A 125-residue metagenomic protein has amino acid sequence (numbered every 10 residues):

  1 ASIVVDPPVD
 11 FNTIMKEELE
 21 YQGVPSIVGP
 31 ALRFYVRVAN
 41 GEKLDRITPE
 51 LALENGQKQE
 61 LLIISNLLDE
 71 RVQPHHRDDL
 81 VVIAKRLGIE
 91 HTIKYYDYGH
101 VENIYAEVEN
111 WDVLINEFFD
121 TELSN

Functional and structural regions predicted by a protein language model:
A1-E42: Hydrolase active-site cap/lid region
I3, L62-I64, K94: Hydrophobic/aromatic beta-strand patches that form the interior of the parallel beta-sheet core in alpha/beta enzyme
P8-F11, L68-E70, G99-V101: Solvent-exposed loop/turn segments at secondary-structure junctions within structured extracellular/periplasmic domains
T13-I14, Q73-H75: Short glycine-/acidic-enriched loop or helix-start segments at secondary-structure transitions that form or flank
L44-L51: Alpha-helical scaffolding within the catalytic cores of extracellular/periplasmic polymer-degrading hydrolases
L53-Q57, L87: Short, conserved loop/helix-junction motifs that constitute active-site signature segments in enzyme catalytic cores
G56-Q57, L62-D69: Short beta-strand/loop motif that positions the catalytic acidic residue of the alpha/beta-hydrolase fold
H75-N125: C-terminal catalytic histidine-bearing segment of alpha/beta-hydrolase fold enzymes
